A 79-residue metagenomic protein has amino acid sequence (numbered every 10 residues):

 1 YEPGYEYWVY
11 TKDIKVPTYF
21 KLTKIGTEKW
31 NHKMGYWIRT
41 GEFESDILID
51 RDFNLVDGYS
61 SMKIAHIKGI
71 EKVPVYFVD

Functional and structural regions predicted by a protein language model:
Y1-D79: Short, charged/polar connector segments at secondary-structure boundaries
